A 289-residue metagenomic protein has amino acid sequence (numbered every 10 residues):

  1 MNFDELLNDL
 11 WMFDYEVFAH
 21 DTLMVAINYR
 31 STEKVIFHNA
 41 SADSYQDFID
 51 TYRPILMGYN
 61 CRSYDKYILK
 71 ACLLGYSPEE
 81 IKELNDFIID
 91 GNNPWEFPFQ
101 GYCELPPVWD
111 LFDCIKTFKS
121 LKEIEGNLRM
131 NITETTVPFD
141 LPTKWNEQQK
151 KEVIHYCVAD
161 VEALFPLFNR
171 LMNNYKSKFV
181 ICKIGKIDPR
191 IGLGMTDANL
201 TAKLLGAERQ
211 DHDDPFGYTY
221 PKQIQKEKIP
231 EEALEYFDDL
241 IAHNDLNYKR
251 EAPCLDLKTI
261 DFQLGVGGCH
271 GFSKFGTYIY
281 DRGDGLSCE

Functional and structural regions predicted by a protein language model:
M1-P94, E235-Y236, H243-S287: Conserved RNase H-like, two-metal-ion catalytic cores of nucleic-acid enzymes
N2-E5, E16, G126-T135, L141-E289: Conserved "right-hand" nucleotidyltransferase catalytic core of DNA-directed polymerases
L10-W11, P106-W109, A198, L286: A broad, low-specificity signal marking well-ordered, structured residues that form hydrophobic/aromatic
V25-A26, I49-Y52, A71, K122-I124 (+2 more regions): Surface-exposed beta-strand edges and their flanking turn/coil or helix-capping segments
I27-Y29, C72-L73, F112-I115, L128 (+3 more regions): Generic structural signal for hydrophobic core residues of well-folded globular domains
L56-Y67, G75-V161: Active-site-proximal helix-loop-helix substrate-binding element of RNase H-like nuclease domains
